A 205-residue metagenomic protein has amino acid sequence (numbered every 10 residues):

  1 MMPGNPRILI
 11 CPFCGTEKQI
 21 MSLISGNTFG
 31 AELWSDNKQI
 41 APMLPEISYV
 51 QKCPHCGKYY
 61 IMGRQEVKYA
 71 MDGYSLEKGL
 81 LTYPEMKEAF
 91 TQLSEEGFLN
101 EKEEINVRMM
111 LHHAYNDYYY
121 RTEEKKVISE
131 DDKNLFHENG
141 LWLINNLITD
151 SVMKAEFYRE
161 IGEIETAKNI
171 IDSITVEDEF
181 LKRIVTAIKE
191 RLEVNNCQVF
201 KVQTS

Functional and structural regions predicted by a protein language model:
M1, D36-Q39, S94, E138 (+1 more regions): A near-ubiquitous, low-amplitude feature marking generic local secondary-structure context
M1-S75: N-terminal cysteine/histidine-rich coordination modules
L44-Q51, A89, N169-T175: Short, Lys/Arg-enriched charge-dense amphipathic segments
Y59, E66, L99, I128-D132 (+1 more regions): General structural signal for secondary-structure boundaries
A70-V127, N145-I161: Amphipathic alpha-helical repeat scaffolds of TPR domains
E130-S205: C-terminal, charged low-complexity interaction regions
